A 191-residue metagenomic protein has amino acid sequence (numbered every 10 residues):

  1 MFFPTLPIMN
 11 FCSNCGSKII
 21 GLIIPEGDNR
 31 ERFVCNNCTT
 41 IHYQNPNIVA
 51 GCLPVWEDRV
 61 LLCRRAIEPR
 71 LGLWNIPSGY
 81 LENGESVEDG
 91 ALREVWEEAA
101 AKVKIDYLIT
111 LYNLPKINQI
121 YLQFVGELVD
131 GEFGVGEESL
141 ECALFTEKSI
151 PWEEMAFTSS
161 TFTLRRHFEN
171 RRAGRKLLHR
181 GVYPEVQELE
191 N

Functional and structural regions predicted by a protein language model:
M1-I8: N-terminal amphipathic/basic-hydrophobic helices that include classical n-h-c signal peptides and signal-anchor
F2, V55-E97: Conserved Nudix-box catalytic region and its N-terminal flanking loop in Nudix hydrolases and closely related
M9, R32: Residues immediately within or flanking Cys/His clusters that coordinate Zn2+ in small zinc-binding modules
C12-C15, C35-C38: Short cysteine-rich clusters marking metal-coordination/redox-active sites
I20-G21, Y43: Short functional micro-motifs and their immediate structural scaffolds
N37-L61, Y80: Conserved N-terminal beta-strand and adjoining loop/helix that marks the start of the Nudix/MutT-like hydrolase domain
L81-R166, R175, Q187-N191: Unchanged
